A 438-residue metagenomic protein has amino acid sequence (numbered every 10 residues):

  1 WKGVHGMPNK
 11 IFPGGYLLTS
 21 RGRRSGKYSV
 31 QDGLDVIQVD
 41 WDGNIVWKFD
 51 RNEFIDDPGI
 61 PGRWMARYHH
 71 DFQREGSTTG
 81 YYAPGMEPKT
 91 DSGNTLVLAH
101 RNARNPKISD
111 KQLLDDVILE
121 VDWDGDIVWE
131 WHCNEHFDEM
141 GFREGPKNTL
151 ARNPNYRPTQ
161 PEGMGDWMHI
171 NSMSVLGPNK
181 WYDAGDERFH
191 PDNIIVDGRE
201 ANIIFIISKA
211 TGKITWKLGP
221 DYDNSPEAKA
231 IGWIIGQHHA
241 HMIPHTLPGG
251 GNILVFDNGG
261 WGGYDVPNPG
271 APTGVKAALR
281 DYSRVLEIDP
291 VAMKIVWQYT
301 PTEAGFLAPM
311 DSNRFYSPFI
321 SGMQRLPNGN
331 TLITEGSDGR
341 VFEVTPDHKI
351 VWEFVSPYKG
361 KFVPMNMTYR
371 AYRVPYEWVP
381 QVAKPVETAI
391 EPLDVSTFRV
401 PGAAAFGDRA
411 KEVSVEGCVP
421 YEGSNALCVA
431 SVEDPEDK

Functional and structural regions predicted by a protein language model:
W1-K438: Histidine-/acidic-rich catalytic cores in large beta-rich domains
